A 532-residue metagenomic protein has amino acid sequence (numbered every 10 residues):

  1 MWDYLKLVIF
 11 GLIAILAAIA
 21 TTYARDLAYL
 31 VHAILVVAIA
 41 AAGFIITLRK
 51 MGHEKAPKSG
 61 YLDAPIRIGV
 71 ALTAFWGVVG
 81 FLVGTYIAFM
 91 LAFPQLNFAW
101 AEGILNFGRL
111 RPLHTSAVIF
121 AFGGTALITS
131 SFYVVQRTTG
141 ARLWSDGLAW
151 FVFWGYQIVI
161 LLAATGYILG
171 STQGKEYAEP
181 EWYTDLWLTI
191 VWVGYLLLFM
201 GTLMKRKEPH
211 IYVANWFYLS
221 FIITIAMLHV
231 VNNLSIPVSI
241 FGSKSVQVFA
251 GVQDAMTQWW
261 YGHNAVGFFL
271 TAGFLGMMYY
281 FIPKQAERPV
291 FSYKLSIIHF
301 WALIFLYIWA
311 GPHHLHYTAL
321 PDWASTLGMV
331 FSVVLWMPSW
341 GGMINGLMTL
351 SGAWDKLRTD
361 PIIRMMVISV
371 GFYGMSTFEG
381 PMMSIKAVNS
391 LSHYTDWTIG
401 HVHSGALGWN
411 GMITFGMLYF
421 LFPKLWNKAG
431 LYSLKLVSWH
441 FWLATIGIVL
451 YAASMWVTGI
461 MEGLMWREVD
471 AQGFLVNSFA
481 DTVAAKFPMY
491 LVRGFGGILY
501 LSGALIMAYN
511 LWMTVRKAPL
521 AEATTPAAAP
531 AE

Functional and structural regions predicted by a protein language model:
W2-A24, A28-G52, R67-F98, G103-S171 (+9 more regions): Hydrophobic cores of alpha-helical transmembrane segments in multi-pass integral membrane proteins
K55-I68: Cytosolic juxtamembrane amphipathic/interface segments immediately preceding and feeding into a transmembrane helix
Q173-E176, T318-P321, S390-H393: Membrane-interface helix termini and inter-helical loops of multi-pass transporters
E179-P180, S243-A250: Surface-exposed loop and adjacent secondary-structure segments within mature catalytic domains
H210-V213: Extended, leucine-rich alpha-helical cores of fungal transcription factors
V248-T257, S392, W397-I399: Active-site-proximal inter-transmembrane loops
L357-T359, I363: Long, amphipathic alpha-helical stalk/connector segments used for oligomerization, subunit docking, or mechanical
P519-E532: Short, highly charged, low-complexity non-transmembrane loops/tails of multi-pass membrane proteins
